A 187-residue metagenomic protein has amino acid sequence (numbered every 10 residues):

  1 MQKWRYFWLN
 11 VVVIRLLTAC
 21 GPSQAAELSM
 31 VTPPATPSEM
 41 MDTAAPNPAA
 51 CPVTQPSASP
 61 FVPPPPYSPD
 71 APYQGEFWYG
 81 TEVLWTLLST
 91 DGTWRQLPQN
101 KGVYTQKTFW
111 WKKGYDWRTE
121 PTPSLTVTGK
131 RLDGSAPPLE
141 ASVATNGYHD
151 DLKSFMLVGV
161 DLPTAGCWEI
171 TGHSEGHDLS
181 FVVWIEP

Functional and structural regions predicted by a protein language model:
M1-W8: Bacterial N-terminal signal peptides that target proteins for export
W8-I14: Sec-dependent N-terminal signal peptides
L16-A19: C-terminal motif of bacterial Sec signal peptides marking the signal peptidase cleavage site
G21-S23: Bacterial signal peptide processing site
L28-P163, C167-P187: Contiguous segments within soluble domain cores/interaction surfaces
